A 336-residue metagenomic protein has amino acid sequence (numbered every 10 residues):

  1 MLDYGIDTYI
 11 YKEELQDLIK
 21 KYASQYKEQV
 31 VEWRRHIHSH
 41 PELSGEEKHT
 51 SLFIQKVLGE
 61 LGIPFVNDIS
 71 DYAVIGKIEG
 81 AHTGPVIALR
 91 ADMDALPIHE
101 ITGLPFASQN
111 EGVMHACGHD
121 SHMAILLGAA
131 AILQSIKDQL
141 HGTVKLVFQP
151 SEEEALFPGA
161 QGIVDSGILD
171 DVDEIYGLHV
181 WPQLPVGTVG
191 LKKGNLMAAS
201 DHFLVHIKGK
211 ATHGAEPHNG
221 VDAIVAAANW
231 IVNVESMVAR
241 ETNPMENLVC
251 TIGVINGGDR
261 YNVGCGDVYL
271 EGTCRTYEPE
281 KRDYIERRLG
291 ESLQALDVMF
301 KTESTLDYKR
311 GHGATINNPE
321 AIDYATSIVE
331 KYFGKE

Functional and structural regions predicted by a protein language model:
L2-H115, A124-L140: Acidic/His- and Gly-rich active-site-bordering loop/insert found across diverse amide/peptide-bond hydrolases
L2-Y4, Y11-K12, E60, A228-E336: Metal-dependent amide/peptide-bond hydrolase catalytic core, centered on the "pita-bread" metallohydrolase fold
Q25-E28, G45, H49, F53 (+12 more regions): Conserved active-site and cofactor/substrate-binding residues in soluble primary-metabolism enzymes
I37, G76, L89, H119 (+6 more regions): Divalent metal-coordination and catalytic microenvironments
H40-G45, L96-P97, E153-E154, G258-Y261 (+1 more regions): Short, small-residue-enriched loops and turns at beta-alpha junctions that line or gate enzyme active sites
L52-Q55, L127-Q134, Q161-D165, D173 (+6 more regions): Predominant activation on well-ordered alpha-helical scaffold segments within soluble catalytic domains
I78, I207-G209, C274: Hydrophobic beta-strand positions in extracellular immunoglobulin-like domains
L96, L104-M114, S121, D138-C265: Histidine/acidic-residue-rich, glycine-tolerant segments that coordinate divalent metal ions
